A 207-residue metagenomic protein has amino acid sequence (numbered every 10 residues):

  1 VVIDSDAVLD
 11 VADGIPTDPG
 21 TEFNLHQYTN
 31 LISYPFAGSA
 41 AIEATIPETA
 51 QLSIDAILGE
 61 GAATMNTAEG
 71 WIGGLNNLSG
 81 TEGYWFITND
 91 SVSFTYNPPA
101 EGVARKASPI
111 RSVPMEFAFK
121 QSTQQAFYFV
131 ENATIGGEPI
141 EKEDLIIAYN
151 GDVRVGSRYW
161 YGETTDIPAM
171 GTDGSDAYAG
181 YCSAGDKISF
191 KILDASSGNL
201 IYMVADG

Functional and structural regions predicted by a protein language model:
V1-F127, E131-I140, L145-G207: N-terminal exported-region signature
